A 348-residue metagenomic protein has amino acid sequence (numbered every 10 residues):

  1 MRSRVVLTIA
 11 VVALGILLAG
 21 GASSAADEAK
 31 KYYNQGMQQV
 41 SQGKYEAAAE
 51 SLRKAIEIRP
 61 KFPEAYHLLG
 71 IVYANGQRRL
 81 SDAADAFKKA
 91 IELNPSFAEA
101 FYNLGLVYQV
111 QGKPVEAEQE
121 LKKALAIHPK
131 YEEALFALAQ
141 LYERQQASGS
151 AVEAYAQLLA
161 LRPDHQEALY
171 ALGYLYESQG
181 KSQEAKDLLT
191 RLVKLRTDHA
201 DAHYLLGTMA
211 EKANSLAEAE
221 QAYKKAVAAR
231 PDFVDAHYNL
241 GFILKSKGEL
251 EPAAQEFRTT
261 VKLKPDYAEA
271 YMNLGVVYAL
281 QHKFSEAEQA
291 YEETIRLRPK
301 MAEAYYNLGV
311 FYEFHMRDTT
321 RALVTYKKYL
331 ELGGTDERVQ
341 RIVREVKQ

Functional and structural regions predicted by a protein language model:
I9-L17: Bacterial N-terminal signal peptides
L18-R53, E57-R59, P63-L68, Q77: N-terminal leader/linker segments that initiate helical-solenoid repeat arrays
E28-K30, P63-E64, A98-E99, E132-E133 (+6 more regions): Helix-start (N-cap) detector for alpha-helical repeat units in TPR-like alpha-solenoids, especially tetratricopeptide
K30, Y306, F311-Q348: Terminal, low-structured helical/coil segments at or just beyond the last alpha-helical repeat
M37, I71, L106, Q140 (+6 more regions): Residue-level recognition of tetratricopeptide repeat
S41-K54, N75-K89, V110-K123, R144-Q157 (+7 more regions): Structural signature of tandem alpha-helical TPR/SEL1-like repeats, specifically the intra-repeat loop/turn
I58, L93, I127, L161 (+5 more regions): Structural marker of alpha-solenoid helical repeat scaffolds
